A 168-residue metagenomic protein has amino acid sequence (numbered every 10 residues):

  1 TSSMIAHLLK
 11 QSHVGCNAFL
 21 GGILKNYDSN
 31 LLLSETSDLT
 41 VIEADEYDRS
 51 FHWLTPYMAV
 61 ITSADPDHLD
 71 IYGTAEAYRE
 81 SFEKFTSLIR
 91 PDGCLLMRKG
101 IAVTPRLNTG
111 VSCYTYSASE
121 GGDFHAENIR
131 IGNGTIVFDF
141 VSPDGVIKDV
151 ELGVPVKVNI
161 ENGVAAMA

Functional and structural regions predicted by a protein language model:
T1-I5: Glycine-rich phosphate-binding P-loop
A6, Q11-V14, N26, L33-T36 (+1 more regions): Acidic, Mg2+-coordinating active-site environments of NTP-dependent enzymes
N17-F19, V41, T115: Short beta-strand "acidic-cap" motif of Rossmann-like dinucleotide-binding folds
F19-L20, E43, T62, R98: Short beta-strand segments
D38-Y47: Switch II (G3) loop of P-loop NTPases
T40, H52, N159: Residues that recognize and position ribonucleotide moieties
Y47-Y57: Switch II of P-loop NTPase G domains
